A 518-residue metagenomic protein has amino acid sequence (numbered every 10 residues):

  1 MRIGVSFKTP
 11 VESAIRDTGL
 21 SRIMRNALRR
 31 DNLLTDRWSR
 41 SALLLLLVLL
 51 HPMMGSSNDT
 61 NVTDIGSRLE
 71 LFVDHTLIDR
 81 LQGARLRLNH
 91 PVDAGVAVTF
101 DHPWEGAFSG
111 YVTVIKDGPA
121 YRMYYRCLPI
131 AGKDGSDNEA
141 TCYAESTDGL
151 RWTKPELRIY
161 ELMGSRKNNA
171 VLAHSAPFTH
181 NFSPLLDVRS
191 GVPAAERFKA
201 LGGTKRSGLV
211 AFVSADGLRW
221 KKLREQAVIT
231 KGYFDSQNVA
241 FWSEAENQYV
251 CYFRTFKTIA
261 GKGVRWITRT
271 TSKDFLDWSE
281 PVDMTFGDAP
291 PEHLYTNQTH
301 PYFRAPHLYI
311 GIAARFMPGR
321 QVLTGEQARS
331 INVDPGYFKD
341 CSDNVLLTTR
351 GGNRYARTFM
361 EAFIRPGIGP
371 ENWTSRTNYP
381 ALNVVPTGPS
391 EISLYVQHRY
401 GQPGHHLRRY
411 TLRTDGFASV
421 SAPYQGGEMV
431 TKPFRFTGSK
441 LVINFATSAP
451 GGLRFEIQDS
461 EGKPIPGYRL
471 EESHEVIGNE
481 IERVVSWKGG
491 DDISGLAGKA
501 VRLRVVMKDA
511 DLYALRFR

Functional and structural regions predicted by a protein language model:
M1-W38: N-terminal secretory signal peptides that target proteins for export/translocation
M24, M54-R518: Carbohydrate-active catalytic/glycan-binding domains of CAZyme proteins, especially the secreted or lumenal ectodomains
S41-A42, Y249: Alpha-helical transmembrane segments
A42-P52: Bacterial N-terminal signal peptides
